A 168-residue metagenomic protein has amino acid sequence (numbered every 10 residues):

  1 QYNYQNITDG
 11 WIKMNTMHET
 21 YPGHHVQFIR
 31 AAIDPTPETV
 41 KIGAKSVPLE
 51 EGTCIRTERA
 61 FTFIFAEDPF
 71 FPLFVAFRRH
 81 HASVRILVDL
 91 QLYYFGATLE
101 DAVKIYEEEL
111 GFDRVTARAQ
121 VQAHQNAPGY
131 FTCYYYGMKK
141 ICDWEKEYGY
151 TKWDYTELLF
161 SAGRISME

Functional and structural regions predicted by a protein language model:
Q1-E168: N-terminal maturation segment of proteins
